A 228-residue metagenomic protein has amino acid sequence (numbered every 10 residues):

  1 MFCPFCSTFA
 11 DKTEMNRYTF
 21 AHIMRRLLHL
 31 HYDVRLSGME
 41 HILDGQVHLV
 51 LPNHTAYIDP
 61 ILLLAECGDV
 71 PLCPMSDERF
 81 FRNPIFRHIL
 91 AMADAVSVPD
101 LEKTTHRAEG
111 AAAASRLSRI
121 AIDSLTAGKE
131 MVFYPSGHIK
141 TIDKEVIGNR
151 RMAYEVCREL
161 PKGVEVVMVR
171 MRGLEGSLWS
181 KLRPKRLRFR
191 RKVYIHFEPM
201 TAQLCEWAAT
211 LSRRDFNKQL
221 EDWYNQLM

Functional and structural regions predicted by a protein language model:
P4-D11: Short, positively charged and aromatic/hydrophobic N-terminal segments
I23-H54: Helix-to-loop junction immediately C-terminal to a conserved catalytic motif
D44-G110: Catalytic core of membrane glycerolipid acyltransferases/transacylases, capturing the structured, soluble-facing
V47-L49, G128-Y134, E165-V167: Residue-level preference for the first positions of well-ordered beta-strands
N53, D77, S136, V169-M171: Cofactor-binding loop segments of dinucleotide-utilizing enzymes, especially the Rossmann-like FAD- and NAD(P)+-binding
G110-R116: Glycine-rich anion/phosphate-binding loops
I122-Y154: Catalytic-site beta-strand/loop segments enriched in glycine and acidic/polar residues
I142-L211: A cross-family acyltransferase "interaction/gating" segment
